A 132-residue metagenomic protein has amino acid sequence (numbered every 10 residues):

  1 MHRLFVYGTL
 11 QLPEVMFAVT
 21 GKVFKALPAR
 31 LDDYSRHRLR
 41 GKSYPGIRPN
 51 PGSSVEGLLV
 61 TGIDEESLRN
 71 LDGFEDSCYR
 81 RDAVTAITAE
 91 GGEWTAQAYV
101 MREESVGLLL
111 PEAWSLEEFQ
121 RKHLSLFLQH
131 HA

Functional and structural regions predicted by a protein language model:
M1-A132: Glycine-aromatic micro-motifs
